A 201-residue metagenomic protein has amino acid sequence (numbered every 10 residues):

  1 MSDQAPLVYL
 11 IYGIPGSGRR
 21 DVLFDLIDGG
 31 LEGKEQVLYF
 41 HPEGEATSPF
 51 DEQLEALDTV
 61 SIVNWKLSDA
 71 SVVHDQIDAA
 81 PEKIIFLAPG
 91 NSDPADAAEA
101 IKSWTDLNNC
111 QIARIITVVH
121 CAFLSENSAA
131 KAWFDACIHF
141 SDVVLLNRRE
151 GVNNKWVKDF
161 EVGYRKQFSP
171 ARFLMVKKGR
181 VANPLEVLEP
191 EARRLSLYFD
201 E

Functional and structural regions predicted by a protein language model:
M1-D3: Pre-Walker A adenine-sensing motif
P6-I112: Nucleotide-state-sensitive switch-loop elements of NTP-binding domains
G33-K34, V144, A171: Secondary-structure boundary/capping positions in well-ordered alpha/beta enzyme cores
F40-G44, S68-S71, I115-V119, L145-G151 (+1 more regions): Short C-terminal domain-edge/linker segments immediately following a structured domain
A56-L57, F134-D135, A192: Short, hinge-like loop/turn segments at secondary-structure boundaries
K66-A79, F123-L124, V152, K178-L185: A short acidic, often aromatic-flanked loop/helix-cap motif at beta-alpha or helix-coil junctions that lines enzyme
I85-F168: Phosphate/Mg2+-binding loops and adjacent switch elements in nucleotide/diphosphate-handling enzyme cores
N153-E201: C-terminal accessory "lid"/substrate-recognition subdomains
